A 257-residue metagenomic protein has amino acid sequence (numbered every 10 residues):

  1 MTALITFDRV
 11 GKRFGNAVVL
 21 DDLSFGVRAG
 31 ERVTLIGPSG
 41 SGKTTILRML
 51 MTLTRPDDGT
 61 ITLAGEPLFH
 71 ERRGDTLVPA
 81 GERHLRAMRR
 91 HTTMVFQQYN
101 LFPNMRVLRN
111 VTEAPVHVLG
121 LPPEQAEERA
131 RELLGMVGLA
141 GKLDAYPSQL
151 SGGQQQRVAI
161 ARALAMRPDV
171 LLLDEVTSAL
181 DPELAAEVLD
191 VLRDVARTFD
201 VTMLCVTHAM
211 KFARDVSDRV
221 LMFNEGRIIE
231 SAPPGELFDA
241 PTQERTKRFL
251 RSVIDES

Functional and structural regions predicted by a protein language model:
A3-P234: ABC family nucleotide-binding domain
G235-S257: C-terminal boundary and immediately downstream tail of ABC-type ATPase nucleotide-binding domains
